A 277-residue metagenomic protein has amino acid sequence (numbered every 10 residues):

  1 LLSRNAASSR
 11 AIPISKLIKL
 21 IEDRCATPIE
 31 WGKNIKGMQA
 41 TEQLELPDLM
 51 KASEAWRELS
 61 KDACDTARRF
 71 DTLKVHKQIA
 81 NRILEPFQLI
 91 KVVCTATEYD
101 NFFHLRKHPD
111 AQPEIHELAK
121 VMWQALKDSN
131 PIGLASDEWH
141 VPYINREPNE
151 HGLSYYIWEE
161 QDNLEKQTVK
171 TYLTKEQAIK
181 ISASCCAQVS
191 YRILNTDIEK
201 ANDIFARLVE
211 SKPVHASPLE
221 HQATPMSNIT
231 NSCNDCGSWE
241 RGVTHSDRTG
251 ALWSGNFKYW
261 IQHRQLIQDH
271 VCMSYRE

Functional and structural regions predicted by a protein language model:
L1-E277: A conserved ligand/cofactor-binding region detector
